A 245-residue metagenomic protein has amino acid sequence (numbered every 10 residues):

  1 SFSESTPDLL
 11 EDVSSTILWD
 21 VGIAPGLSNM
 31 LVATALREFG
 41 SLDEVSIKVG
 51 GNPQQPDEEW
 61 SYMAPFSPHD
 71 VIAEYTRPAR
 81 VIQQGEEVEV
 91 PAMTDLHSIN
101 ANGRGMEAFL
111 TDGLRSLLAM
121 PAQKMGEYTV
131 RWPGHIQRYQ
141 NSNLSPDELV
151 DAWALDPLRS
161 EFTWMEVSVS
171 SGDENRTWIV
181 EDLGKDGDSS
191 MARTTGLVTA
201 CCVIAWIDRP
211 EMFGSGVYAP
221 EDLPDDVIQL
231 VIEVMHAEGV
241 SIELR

Functional and structural regions predicted by a protein language model:
S1-W19: Rossmann-fold NAD(P)-binding glycine/threonine-rich loop
F2-D8, A24-L27, G50-P56: Short gly/pro/ser/thr-enriched loop/turn and capping motifs at secondary-structure boundaries
F2-S5, N29, E74, I228: Generic non-transmembrane alpha-helix signal with a bias for helix starts/N-cap capping motifs
P7-L9, M30-V32, R138: Short secondary-structure transition/capping segments
L9-D12, A35-F39: Short, surface-exposed basic-aromatic patches at helix termini and helix-loop junctions that form
W19-D20, I47: Short glycine/serine/threonine-enriched helix-capping/active-site loop that flanks the nucleotide-sugar donor pocket
V21-L31, L36, V198, C202: Short alpha-helices
E38-R245: C-terminal catalytic/substrate-binding lobe primarily of soluble NAD(P)-dependent oxidoreductases
